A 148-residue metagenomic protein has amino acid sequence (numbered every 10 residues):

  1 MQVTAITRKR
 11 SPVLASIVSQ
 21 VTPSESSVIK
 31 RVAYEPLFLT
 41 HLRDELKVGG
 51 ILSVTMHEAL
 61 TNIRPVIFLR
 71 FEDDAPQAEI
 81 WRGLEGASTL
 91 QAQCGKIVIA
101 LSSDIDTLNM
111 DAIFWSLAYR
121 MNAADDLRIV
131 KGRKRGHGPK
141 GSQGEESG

Functional and structural regions predicted by a protein language model:
M1-G148: Charged, compositionally biased interaction regions
